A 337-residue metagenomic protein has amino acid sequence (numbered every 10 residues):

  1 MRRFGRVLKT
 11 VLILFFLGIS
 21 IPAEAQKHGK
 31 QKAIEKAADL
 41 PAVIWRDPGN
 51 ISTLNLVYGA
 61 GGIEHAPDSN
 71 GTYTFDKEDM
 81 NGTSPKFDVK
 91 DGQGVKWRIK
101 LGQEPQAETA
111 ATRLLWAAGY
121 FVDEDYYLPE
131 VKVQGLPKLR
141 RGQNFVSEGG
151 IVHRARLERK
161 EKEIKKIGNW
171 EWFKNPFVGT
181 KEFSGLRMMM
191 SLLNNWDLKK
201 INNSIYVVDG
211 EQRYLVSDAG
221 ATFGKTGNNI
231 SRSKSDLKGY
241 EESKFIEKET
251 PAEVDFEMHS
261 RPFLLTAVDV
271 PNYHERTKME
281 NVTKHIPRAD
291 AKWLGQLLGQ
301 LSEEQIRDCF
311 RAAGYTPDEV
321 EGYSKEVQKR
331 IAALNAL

Functional and structural regions predicted by a protein language model:
R2-G5, V11-D76, D91, L298-L337: Regulatory N- and C-terminal appendages and interdomain linkers associated with kinase/kinase-like NTP transferase
G61-F173: Conserved ATP-binding subdomain of kinase catalytic cores across diverse folds
K86, E108, T112, L186-M189 (+3 more regions): Extracytoplasmic/secreted envelope proteins and their assembly/folding machinery, especially bacterial periplasmic
D91-Q93, A118-G119, M190-W196, I331-N335: Sec/Tat-exported extracytoplasmic proteins
L101-E108, G179-G185, L192, W196 (+4 more regions): Solvent-exposed, acidic/flexible segments
A107, R113, K165-S243: Conserved kinase catalytic-core segment
D125-Y126, N203, V320: Residue-level detector of family-conserved "landmark" positions at structurally sensitive sites
Q212-L337: C-terminal catalytic region of ATP-dependent kinase domains
